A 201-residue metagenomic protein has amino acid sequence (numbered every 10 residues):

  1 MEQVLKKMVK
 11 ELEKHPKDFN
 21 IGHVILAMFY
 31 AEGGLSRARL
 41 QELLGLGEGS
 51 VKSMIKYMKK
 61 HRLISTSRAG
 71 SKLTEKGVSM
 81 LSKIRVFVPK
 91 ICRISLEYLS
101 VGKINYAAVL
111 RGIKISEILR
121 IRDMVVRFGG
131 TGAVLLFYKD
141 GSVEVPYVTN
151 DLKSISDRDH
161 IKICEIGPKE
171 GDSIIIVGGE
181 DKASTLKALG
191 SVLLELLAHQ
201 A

Functional and structural regions predicted by a protein language model:
M1-I25: Short alpha-helical segments that sit at the start of domains
Y30-S36: Short capping segments at the starts of secondary-structure elements
R39-L44: A short acidic, leucine-rich amphipathic alpha-helix
G45-K60: Short amphipathic alpha-helical interaction segments
K59-A69: A short, conserved structural fragment
A69-I84: Basic, amphipathic "hinge/linker" alpha-helix immediately C-terminal to the N-terminal HTH DNA-binding motif
V88-V101: Long, charged amphipathic helices and adjacent flexible linkers at domain junctions
L99-H199: Mid-protein regulatory/catalytic core that forms ligand/cofactor-binding pockets and protein-protein interaction
